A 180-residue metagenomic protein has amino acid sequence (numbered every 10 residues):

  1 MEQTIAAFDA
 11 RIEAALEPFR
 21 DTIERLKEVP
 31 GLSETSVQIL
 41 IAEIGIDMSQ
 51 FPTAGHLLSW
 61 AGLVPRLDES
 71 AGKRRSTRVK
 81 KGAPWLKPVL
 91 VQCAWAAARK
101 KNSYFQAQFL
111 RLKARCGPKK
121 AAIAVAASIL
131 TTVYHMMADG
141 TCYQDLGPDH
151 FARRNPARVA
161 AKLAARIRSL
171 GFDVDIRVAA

Functional and structural regions predicted by a protein language model:
M1-A180: A detector of single, family-specific signature residues that are central to catalytic or substrate-handling motifs
